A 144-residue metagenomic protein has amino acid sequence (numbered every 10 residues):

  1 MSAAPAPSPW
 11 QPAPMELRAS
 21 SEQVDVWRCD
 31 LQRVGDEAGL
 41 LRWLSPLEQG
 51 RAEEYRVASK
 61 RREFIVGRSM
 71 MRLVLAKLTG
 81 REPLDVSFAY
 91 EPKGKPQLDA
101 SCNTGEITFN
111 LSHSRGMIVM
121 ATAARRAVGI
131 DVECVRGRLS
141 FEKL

Functional and structural regions predicted by a protein language model:
M1-L144: Core catalytic alpha/beta fold that binds nucleotide/phospho-ligands
